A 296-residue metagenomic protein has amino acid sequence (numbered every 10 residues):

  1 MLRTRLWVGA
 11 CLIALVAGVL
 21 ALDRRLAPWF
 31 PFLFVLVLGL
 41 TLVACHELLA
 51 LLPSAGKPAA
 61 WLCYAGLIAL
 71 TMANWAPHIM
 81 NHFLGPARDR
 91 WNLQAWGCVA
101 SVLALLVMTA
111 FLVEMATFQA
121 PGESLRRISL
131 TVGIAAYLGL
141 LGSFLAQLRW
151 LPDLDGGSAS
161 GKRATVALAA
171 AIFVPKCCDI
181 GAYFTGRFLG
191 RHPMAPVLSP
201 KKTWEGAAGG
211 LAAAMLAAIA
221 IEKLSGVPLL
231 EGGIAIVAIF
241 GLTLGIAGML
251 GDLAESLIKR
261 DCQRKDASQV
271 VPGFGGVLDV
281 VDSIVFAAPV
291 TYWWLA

Functional and structural regions predicted by a protein language model:
M1-T243: Membrane-embedded alpha-helical bundles of polytopic integral membrane proteins
Y183, R187, S256-R264: Juxtamembrane interface at the ends
T243-G248, Q269-P272: Transmembrane alpha-helix interface/packing and boundary motifs in multi-pass membrane proteins, characterized by
R260-S283: Interfacial loop-to-transmembrane junctions
W293-A296: Juxtamembrane boundary at the C-terminal end of a transmembrane helix
